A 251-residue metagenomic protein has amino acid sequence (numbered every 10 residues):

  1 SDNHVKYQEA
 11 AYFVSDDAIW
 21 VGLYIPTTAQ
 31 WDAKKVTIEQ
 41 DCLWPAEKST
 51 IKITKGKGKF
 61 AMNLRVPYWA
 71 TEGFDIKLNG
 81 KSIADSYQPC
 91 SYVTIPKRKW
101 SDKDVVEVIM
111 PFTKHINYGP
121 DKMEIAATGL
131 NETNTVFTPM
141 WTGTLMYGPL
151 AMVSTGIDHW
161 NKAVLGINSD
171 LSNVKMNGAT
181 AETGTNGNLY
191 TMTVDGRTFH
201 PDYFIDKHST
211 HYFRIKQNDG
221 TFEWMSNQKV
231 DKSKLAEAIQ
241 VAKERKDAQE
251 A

Functional and structural regions predicted by a protein language model:
S1-K52, I109-A251: C-terminal beta-rich recognition modules with glycine/proline-rich loops and embedded aromatic residues
I25-D32, W69, L78-I83: Change "in extracellular beta-sheet-rich domains … of secreted and cell-surface proteins" to "in beta-sheet-rich domains
I38-D41, T94-R98: Beta-strand-rich interaction surfaces with strong enrichment in secreted/lumenal proteins
I51-K59, R98: Extracellular and analogous surface-interaction loops
G58-Y68: Surface-exposed beta-strand/loop patches in extracellular or lumenal glycoproteins
T71-P96, I116-E124: Solvent-exposed beta-strand/loop surfaces of large extracellular or lumenal domains
S101-D102: Surface-exposed loops/turns
